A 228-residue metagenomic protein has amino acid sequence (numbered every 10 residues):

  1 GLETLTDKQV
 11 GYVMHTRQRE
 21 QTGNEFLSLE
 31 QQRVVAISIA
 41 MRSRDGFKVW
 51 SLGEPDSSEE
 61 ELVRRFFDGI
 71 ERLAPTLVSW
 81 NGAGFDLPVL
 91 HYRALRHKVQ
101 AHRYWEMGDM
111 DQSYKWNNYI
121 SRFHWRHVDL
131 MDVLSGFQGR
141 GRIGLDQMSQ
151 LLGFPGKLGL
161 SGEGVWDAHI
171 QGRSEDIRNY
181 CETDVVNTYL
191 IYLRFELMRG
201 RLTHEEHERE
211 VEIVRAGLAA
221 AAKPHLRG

Functional and structural regions predicted by a protein language model:
G1-G69: Conserved RNase H-like, two-metal-ion catalytic cores of nucleic-acid enzymes
L2-G11, E59-L62, V99-H102, S149 (+2 more regions): Short, surface-exposed linear patches
Q18-T22, A74, I213: Short N-terminal helix-initiation segments at or just after the protein's N-terminus
Q32-D56, I70-N179, T183-E205, A216-L218: Metal-dependent phosphoesterase core characteristic of DEDDh/y 3'-5' exonuclease domains
E206-G228: C-terminal accessory extensions appended to soluble enzyme cores
